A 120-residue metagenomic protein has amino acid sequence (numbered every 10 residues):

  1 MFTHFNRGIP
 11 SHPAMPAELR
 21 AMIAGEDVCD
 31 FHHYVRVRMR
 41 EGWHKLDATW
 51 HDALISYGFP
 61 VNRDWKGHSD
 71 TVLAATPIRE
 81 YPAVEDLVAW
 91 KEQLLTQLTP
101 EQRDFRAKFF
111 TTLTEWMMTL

Functional and structural regions predicted by a protein language model:
H4-L120: His-Asp-centered catalytic microenvironments across diverse enzyme cores, prominently the transglutaminase-like
